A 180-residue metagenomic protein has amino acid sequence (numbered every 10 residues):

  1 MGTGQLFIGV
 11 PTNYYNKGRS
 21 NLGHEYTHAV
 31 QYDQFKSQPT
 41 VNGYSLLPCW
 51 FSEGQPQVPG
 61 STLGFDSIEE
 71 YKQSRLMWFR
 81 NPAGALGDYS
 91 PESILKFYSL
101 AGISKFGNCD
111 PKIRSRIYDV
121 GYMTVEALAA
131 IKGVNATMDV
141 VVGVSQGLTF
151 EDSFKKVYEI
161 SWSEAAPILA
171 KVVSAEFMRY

Functional and structural regions predicted by a protein language model:
M1-G87: Zinc-dependent metallopeptidase catalytic helix centered on the HExxH motif and its immediate flanking segment
M1-N21, E92, K96-N108, S161-F177: Non-catalytic architectural context of zinc metalloproteases
I8-G9, Y44-S45, L148, D152 (+2 more regions): Generic detection of intrinsically disordered/low-complexity segments and helix-coil linkers/edges
E25, E53, E69-Q73, E92 (+4 more regions): Glutamate identity and glutamate-enriched acidic tracts
T27-K36, G60-F65, E126-V134, V142-Q146 (+3 more regions): Sec-exported extracytoplasmic/periplasmic mature domains
F79-S163: Active-site-proximal alpha-helical
T137-M138, F177-Y180: Terminal recognition/anchoring or ligand-binding modules at protein termini
